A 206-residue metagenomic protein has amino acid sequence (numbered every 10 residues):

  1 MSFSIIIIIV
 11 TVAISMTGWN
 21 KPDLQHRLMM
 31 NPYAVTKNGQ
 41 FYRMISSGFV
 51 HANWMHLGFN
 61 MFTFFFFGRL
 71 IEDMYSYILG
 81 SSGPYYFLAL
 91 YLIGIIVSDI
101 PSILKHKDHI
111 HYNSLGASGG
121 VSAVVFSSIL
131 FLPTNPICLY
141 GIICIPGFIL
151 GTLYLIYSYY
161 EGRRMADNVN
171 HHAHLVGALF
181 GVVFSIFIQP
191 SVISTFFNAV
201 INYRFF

Functional and structural regions predicted by a protein language model:
M1-F206: A detector for small-residue-rich transmembrane helices and their helix-helix packing motifs
